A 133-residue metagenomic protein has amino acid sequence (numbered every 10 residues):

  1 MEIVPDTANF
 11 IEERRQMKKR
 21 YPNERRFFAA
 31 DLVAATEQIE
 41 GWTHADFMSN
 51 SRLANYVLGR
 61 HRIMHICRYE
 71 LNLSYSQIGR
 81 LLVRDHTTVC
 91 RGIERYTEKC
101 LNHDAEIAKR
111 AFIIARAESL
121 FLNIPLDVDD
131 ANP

Functional and structural regions predicted by a protein language model:
M1-A34, D127-P133: General nucleic-acid-binding
E37-R60: Short, Lys/Arg-enriched anionic-surface-contact patches
V57-L73: Short, amphipathic alpha-helical "recognition" segments used to contact nucleic acids or chromatin
Y69, V83, E94-E98: Residue-level detection of the helix-turn-helix DNA-binding "recognition helix"
S76-L81: Short alpha-helical "recognition helix" segments of helix-turn-helix
C90-R91: Key DNA-contacting residues within the recognition helix of helix-turn-helix
C100-P125, D130: Short Lys/Arg-enriched helix C-cap and helix-to-coil transition segments that create basic nucleic-acid-contact patches
